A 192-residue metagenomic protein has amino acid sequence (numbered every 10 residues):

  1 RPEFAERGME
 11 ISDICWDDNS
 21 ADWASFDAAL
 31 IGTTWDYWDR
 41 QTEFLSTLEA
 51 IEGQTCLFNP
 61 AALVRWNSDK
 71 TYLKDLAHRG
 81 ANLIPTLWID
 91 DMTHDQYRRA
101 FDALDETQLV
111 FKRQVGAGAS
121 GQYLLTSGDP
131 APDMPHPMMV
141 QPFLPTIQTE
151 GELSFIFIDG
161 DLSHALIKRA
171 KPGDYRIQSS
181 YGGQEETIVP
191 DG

Functional and structural regions predicted by a protein language model:
R1-F58, D95: ATP-binding N-terminal substructure of ATP-dependent carboxylate-amine bond-forming enzymes
W16, W35, W66, Y72 (+2 more regions): Tryptophan-centric aromatic hotspots in well-structured domains and transmembrane helices
W16-N19, L63-W66, K168-K171: Short glycine-enriched loops at secondary-structure junctions
D22-S25, T34-D36, T71, N82 (+4 more regions): Residue-level preference for alpha-helix termini and adjacent loops
G32, I89, K168: Conserved residues at the C-terminal ends of beta-strands
L48-Q54, F58-G151: Active-site nucleotide/adenylate-binding loops and adjacent lid/helix of ATP-dependent enzymes
G118-G192: Phosphate-binding site of ATP-dependent enzymes
